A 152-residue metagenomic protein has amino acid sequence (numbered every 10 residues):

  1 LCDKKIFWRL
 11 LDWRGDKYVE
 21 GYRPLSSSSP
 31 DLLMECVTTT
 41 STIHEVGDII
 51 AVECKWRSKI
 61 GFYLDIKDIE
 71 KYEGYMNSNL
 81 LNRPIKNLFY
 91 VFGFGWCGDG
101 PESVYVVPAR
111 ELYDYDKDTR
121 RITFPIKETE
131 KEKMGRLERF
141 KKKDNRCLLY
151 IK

Functional and structural regions predicted by a protein language model:
L1-L25, T38-T39, L81-R83: Acidic-basic catalytic patches of nuclease active cores, encompassing PD-(D/E)XK and other metal-cofactor nuclease
D3, S41-I43, W56, L80 (+3 more regions): Exposed regions on extracellular, virion, or secretory-pathway luminal proteins
R9-L10, A51-E53, F89-F92: A structural signal for short, well-ordered beta-strand segments and their strand-loop junctions that often border
S28: Beta-rich catalytic cores
L32-T38, H44-K59: Conserved catalytic cores of phosphodiester-cleaving nucleases, focusing on short active-site segments
R57-N82: Mg2+/Mn2+-dependent nuclease catalytic core
M76-D114: Nucleic-acid nuclease catalytic cores
V104-K152: Intrinsically disordered, low-complexity terminal regions enriched in charged/polar residues
